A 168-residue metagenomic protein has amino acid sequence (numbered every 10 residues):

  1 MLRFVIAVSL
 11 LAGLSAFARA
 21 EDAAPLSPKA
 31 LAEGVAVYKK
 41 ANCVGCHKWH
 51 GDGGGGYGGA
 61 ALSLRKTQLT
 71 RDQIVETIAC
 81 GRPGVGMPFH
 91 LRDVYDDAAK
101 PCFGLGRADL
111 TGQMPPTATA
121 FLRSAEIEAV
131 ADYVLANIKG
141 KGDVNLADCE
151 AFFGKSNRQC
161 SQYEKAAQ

Functional and structural regions predicted by a protein language model:
V5-S15: Bacterial N-terminal signal peptides
A16-A20: Sec/Tat signal peptide C-region and signal peptidase I cleavage site
E21-K29, K40-A41, W49, V85-Q168: Flexible coil segments in periplasmic/lumen-exposed cytochrome c-class electron-transfer proteins
V35, V75, A79, I127-L135: Non-transmembrane alpha-helical segments in soluble domains of secreted/periplasmic/extracellular proteins
G45: Short, cysteine/histidine-rich loop/knuckle motifs that typically chelate Zn2+
G55-A61: Short cysteine/histidine-rich zinc-coordinating motifs and their immediately flanking basic loops
L62-L64, G86: Conserved beta-strand positions that form and line the central face of beta-propeller blades
